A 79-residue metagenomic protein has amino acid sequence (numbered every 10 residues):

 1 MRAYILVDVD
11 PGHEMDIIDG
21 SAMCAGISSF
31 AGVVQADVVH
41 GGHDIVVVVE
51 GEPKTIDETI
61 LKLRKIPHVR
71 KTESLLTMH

Functional and structural regions predicted by a protein language model:
M1-H79: A compositional/biophysical signature of low hydrophobicity enriched in polar/charged and small residues
